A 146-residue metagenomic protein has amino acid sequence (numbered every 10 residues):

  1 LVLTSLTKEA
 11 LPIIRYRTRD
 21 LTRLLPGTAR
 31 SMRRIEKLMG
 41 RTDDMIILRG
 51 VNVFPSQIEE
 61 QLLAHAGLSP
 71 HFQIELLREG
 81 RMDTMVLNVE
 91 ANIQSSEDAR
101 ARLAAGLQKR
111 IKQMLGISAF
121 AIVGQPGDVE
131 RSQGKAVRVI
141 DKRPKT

Functional and structural regions predicted by a protein language model:
L1-T146: Active-site glycine/GP-rich loop and adjacent strand/helix microenvironment that borders small-molecule binding pockets
